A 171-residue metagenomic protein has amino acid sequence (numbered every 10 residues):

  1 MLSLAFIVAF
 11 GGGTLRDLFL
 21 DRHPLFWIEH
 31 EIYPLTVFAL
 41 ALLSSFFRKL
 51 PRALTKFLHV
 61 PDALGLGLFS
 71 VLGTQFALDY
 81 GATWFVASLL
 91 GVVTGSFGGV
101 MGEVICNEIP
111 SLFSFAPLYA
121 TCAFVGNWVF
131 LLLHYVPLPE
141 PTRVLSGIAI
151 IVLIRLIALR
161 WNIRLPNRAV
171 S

Functional and structural regions predicted by a protein language model:
M1-A5, H30-P34, T55-L66, S88-L90 (+2 more regions): Cytoplasmic-side transmembrane-helix entry/capping segments in multi-pass membrane proteins
S3, I7, T14-L20, L89 (+3 more regions): Short, structured motif recognition centered on aromatic/hydrophobic residues
L4-G11, P61-Q75, V93-T94, L118-L131: Small-residue-rich segments of transmembrane alpha-helices in multi-pass membrane proteins, especially helix faces
D17, L42-T55, V100-S111, L156-A169: C-terminal ends of transmembrane helices
D17-I28, L72-A87, L132-R143: Helix-coil boundary and interhelical linker segments in multi-pass alpha-helical membrane proteins
L25-A39, T83-S96: Structural signature of hydrophobic alpha-helical transmembrane segments
A39-F76: Ordered, amphipathic secondary-structure segments that act as subunit-interaction surfaces in large macromolecular
P141-I157: Small-residue-rich transmembrane alpha-helices that serve as helix-helix interface/gating elements in multipass
